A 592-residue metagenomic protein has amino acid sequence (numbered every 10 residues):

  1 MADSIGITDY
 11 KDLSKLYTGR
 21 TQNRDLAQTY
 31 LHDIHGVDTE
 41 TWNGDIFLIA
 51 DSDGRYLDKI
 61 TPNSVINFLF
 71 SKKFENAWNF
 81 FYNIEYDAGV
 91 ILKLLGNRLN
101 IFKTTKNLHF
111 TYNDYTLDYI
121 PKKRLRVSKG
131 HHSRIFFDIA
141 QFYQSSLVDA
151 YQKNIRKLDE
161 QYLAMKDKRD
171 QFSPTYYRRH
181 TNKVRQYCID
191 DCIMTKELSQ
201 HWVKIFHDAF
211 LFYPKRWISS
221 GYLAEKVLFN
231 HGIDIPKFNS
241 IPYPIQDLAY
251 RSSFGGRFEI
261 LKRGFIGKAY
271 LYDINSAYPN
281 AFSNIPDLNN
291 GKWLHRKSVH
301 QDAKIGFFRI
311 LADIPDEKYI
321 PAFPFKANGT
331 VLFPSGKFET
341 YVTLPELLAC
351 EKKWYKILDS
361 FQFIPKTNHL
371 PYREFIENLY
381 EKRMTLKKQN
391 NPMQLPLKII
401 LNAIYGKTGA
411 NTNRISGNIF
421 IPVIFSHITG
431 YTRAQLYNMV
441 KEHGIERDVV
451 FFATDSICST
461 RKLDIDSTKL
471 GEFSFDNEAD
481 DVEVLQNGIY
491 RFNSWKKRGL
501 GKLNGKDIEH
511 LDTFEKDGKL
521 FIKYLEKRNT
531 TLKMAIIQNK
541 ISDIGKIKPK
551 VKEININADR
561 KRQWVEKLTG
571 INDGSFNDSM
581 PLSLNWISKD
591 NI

Functional and structural regions predicted by a protein language model:
A2-L48: Entry/capping segment at the start of metal-dependent catalytic domains with acidic active-site entry clusters
A2-S4, Q28-D33, N43, S52-I592: Conserved acidic
